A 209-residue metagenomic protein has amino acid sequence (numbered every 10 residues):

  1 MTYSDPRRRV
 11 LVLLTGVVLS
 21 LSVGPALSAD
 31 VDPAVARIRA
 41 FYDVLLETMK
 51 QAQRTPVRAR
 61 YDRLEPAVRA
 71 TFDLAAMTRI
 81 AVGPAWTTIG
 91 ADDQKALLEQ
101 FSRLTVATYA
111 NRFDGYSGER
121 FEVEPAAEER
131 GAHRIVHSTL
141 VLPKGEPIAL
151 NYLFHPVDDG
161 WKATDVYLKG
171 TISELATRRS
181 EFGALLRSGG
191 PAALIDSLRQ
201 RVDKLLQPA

Functional and structural regions predicted by a protein language model:
T2-V17, L21: N-terminal secretory signal peptides and thylakoid transit peptides that target proteins across membranes
G24-S28: Sec/Tat signal peptide C-region and signal peptidase I cleavage site
V31-Y109: Early exported N-terminus immediately downstream of N-terminal targeting peptides
E47, Q51-A59, T88-D92, G118 (+4 more regions): Surface-exposed, polar/charged faces of alpha-helical domains in mature secreted/periplasmic/lumenal proteins
R69-F72, D92, Y116-G118, G131-I135 (+3 more regions): Extracytoplasmic
E99, V106-I148, L198-A209: Surface-exposed, charged secondary-structure patches
P147-T177: Short beta-strand edge/turn micro-motifs at domain boundaries
Y167-A209: Low-complexity, intrinsically disordered terminal/linker segments enriched in charged and Gly/Pro repeats
